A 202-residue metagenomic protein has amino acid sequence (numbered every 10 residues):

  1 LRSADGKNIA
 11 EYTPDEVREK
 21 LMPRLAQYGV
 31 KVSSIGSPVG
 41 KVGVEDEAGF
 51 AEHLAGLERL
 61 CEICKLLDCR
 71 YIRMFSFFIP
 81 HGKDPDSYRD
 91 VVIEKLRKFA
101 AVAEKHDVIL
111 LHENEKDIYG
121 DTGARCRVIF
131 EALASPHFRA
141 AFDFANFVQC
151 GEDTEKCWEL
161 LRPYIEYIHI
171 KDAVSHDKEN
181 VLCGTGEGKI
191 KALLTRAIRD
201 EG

Functional and structural regions predicted by a protein language model:
L1-V17, K41-A48, I79-D84, D117-D121 (+3 more regions): Acidic-and-aromatic substrate-binding clefts and catalytic sites of carbohydrate-active enzymes
L1-Y71, S87, R97, E104 (+4 more regions): N-terminal pre-domain/capping segments
K31-S34, R73-F78, I170-V174: Short, basic/glycine-rich phosphate-binding loops at helix/coil junctions that contact nucleotide phosphates
I35, E94-K191, T195-R196: Acidic/histidine-rich catalytic cores of soluble enzymes
H53, Y88, V92, G186: Short, conserved glycine- and acidic-residue-centered signature motifs in active-site or ligand-binding loops
C64-P85, H106-E115: Active-site groove signature of glycoside hydrolases
H81-L96: Active-site cleft segment of glycoside hydrolase catalytic domains centered on the general acid/base Glu
G202: Short acidic/histidine-rich active-site segments
